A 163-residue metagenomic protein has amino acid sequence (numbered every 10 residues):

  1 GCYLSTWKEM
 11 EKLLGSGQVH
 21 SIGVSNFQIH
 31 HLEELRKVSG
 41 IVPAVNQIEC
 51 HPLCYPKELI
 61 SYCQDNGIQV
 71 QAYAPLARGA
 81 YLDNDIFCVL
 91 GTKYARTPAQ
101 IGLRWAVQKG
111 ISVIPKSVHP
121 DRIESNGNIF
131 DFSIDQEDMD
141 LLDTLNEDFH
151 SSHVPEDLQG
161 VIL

Functional and structural regions predicted by a protein language model:
G1-L163: Beta/alpha (TIM)-barrel catalytic core signal, keyed to glycine-rich beta->alpha loops juxtaposed to Asp/Glu that bind
